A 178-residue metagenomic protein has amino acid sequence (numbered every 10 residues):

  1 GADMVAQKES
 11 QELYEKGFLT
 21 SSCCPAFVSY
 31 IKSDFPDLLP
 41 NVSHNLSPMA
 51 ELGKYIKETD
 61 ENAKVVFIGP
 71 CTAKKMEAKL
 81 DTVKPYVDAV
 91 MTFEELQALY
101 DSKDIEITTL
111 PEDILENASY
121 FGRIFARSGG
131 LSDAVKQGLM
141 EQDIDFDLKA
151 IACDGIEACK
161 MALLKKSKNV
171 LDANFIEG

Functional and structural regions predicted by a protein language model:
G1-G178: Iron-sulfur-associated redox domains of electron-transfer enzymes in respiratory and anaerobic energy metabolism
